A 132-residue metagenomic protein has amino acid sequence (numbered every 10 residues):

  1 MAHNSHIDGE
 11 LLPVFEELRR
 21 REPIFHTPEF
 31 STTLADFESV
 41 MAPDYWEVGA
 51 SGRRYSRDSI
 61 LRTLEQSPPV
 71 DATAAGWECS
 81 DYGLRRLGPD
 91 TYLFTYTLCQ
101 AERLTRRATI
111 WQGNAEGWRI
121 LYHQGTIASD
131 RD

Functional and structural regions predicted by a protein language model:
A2-S39, D44-D132: A beta-strand edge to alpha-helix "cap/lid" segment located at domain peripheries
